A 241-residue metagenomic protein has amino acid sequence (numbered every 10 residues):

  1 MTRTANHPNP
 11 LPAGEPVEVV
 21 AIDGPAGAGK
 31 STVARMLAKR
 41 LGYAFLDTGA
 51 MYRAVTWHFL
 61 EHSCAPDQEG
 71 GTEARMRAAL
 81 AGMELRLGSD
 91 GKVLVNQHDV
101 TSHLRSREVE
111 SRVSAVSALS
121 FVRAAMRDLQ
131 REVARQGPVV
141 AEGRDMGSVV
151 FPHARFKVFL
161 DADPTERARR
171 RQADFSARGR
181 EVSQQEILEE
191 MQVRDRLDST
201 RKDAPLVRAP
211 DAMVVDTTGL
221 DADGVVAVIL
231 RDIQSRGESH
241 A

Functional and structural regions predicted by a protein language model:
T2-L11, V95-T101, Q172-R178, L197 (+1 more regions): NTP-dependent small-molecule kinase module
V20-I22: Hydrophobic anchor at the beta1->P-loop junction of P-loop NTPases
A26: The conserved Walker
K30: Conserved lysine of the Walker
V33: Hydrophobic positions on the alpha1 helix immediately C-terminal to the Walker A/P-loop
K39-S106: N-terminal phosphate/diphosphate-binding loop that engages ATP/GTP or pyrophosphate donors across diverse enzyme folds
A79, Q130-Q136, M146-V149, H153 (+1 more regions): Small-molecule kinase domains that catalyze NTP-dependent phosphoryl transfer to phosphate-bearing small molecules
T101-R178: ATP-dependent NMP and nucleoside kinases share a basic, alpha-helical "lid"
